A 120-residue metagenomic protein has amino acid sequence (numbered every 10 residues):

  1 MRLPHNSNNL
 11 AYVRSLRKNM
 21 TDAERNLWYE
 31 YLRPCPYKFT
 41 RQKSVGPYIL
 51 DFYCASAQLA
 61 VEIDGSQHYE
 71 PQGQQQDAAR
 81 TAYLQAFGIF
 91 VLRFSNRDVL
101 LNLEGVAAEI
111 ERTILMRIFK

Functional and structural regions predicted by a protein language model:
M1-K120: Nucleic-acid endo/exonuclease domains
